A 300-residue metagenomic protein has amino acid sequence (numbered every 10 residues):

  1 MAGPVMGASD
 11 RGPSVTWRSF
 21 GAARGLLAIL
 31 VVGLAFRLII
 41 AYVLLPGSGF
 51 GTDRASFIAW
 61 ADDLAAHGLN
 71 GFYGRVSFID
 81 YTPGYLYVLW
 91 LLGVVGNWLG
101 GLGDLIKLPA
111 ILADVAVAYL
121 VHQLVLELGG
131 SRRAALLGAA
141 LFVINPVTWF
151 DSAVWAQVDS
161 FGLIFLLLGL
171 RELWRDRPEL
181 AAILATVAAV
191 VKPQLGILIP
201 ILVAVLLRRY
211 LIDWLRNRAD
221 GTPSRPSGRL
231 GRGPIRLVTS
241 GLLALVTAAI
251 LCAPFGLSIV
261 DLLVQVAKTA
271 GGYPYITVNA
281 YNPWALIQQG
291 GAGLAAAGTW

Functional and structural regions predicted by a protein language model:
A2-T16, F20-L170, W174, L206-W300: Primarily membrane-embedded glycan-assembly and transfer machineries that use lipid-linked glycans
A139, F150, L166-E172, E179-V205: Membrane-interface alpha helices of multi-pass inner-membrane proteins
